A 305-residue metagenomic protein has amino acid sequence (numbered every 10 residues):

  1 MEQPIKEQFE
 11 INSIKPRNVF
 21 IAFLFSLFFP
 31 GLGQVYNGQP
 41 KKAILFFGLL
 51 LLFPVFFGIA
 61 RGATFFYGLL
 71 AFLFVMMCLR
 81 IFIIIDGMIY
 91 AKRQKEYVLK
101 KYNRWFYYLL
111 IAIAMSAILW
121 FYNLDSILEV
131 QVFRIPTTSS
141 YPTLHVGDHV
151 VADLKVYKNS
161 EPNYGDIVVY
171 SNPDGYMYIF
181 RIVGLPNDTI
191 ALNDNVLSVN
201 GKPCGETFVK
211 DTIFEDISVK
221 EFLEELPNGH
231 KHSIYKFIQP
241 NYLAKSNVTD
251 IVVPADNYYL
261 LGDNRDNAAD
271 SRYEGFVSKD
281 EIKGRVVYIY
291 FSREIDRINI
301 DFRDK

Functional and structural regions predicted by a protein language model:
E2-A22, F46-L128: Transmembrane helix recognition focused on a "late"/terminal membrane span
E2-F20, F47, Q131, I135 (+1 more regions): Soluble "head" domains of membrane/secretory-pathway proteins
F23-V35: N-terminal signal-anchor/start-transfer transmembrane helix
P30, F72, C78, P254-A255: Alpha-helical hydrophobic/aromatic positions enriched in membrane-embedded helices and signal peptides
Q34, K42-A43: Alpha-helical transmembrane segments and their helix-entry boundary regions
G38: Extended, charge-enriched "interface" segments that sit outside catalytic cores
